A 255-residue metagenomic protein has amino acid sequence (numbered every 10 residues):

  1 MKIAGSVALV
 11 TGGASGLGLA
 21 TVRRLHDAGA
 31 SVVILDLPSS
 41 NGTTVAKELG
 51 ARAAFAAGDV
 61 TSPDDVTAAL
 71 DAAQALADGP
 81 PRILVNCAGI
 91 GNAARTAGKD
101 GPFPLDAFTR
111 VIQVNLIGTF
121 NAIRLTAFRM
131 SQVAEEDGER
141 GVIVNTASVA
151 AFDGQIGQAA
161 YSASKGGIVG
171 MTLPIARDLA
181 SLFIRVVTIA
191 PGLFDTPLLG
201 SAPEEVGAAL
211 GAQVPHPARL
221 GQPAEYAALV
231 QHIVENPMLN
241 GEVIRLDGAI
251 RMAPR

Functional and structural regions predicted by a protein language model:
R82, I90, G101-N121, V144 (+1 more regions): Catalytic Tyr-X3-Lys loop
G91-T109, F128, Q132-D137, G157-A160 (+1 more regions): Conserved mid-core segment of classical short-chain dehydrogenase/reductases
Q113, E205-E225: Catalytic Tyr-x(3-8)-Lys segment
I123, S164, T172: Active-site helix of classical SDR
F128, A176-D178: Alpha-helical segment proximal to the catalytic Tyr-Lys
S148: Residue(s) in the substrate-gating loop at a strand-loop-helix junction that position the organic substrate next
A180-R185, L239-E242: Short, small/polar-rich loop/turn modules that mediate ligand/substrate recognition or access, typified
Q222-L246, R251: C-terminal substrate-recognition "lid" of short-chain dehydrogenase/reductases
